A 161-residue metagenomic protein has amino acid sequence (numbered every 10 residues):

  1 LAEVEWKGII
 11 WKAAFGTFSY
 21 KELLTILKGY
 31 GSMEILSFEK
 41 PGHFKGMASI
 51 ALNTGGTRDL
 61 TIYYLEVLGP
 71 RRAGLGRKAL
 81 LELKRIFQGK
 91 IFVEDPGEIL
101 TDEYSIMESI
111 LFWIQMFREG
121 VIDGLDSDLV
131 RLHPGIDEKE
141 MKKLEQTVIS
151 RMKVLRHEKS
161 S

Functional and structural regions predicted by a protein language model:
L1-R71, L81-S161: Non-catalytic substrate-recognition and accessory regions of acyl/acetyltransferase enzymes
R77: Residues forming the Rossmann-fold NAD(P)(H) cofactor-binding site
